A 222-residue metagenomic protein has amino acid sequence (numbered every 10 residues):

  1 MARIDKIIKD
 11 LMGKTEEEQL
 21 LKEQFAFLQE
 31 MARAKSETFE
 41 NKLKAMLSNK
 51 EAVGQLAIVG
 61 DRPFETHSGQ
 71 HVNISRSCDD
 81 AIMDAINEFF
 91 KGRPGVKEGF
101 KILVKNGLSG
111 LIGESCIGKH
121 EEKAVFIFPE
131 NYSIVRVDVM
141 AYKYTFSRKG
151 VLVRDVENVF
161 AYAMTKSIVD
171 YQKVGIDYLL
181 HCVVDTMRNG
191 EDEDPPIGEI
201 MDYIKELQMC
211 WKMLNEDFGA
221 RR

Functional and structural regions predicted by a protein language model:
M1-R76: Membrane-active, amphipathic/fusogenic segments and juxtamembrane/transmembrane anchors that bind or insert into lipid
A2-K22, A26, V72-S75, G110-P129 (+2 more regions): C-terminal assembly and membrane-engagement modules of membrane-active proteins
S36, N49-E51, K91-G92, L103-L108 (+3 more regions): Short, flexible coil/linker elements and helix-boundary hinge sites characteristic of intrinsically disordered
E65-E121: Membrane-inserting effector segments that mediate pore formation, membrane fusion, or transient membrane insertion
